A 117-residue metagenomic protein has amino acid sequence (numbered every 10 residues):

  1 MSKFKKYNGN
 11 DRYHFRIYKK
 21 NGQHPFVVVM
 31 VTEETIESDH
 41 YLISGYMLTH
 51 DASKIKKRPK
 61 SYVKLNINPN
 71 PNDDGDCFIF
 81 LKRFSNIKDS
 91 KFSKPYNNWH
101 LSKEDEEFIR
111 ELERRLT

Functional and structural regions predicted by a protein language model:
M1-K5, T117: Short, Lys/Arg-enriched, disordered terminal segments
S2, S38, S44, S53 (+4 more regions): Generic serine detector
F4-N21: Short coil-to-beta transition motif at edge beta-strands of beta-rich domains
F15-I17, E34, N70: Residues embedded in well-ordered secondary-structure elements
G22-I67: Compact nucleic-acid interaction/catalytic patches
V63-T117: C-terminal terminal-subdomain/extension
